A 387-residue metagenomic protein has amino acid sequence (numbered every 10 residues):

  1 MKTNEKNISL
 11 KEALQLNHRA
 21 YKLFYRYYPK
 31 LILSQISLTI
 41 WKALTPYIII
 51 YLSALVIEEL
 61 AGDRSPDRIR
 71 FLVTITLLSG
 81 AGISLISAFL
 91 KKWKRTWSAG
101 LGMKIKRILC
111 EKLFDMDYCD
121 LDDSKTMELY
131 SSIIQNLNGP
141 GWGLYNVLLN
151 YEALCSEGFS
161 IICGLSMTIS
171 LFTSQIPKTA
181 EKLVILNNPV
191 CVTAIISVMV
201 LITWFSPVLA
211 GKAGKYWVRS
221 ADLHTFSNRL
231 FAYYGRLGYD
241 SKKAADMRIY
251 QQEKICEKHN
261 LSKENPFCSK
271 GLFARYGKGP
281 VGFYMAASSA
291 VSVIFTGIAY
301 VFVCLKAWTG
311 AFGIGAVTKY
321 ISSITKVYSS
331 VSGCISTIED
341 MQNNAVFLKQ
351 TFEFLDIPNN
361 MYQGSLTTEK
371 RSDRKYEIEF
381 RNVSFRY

Functional and structural regions predicted by a protein language model:
M1-H18, A99-Y145, F226-A274, A345-P358 (+1 more regions): Extended non-transmembrane interhelical loops and adjacent amphipathic helices of multipass membrane proteins
M1-T45, R64-L72, L90-K94, T126-I162 (+3 more regions): Membrane-integrated ABC transporters
L33-I86, S160-G214, L305, T309-I314: Transmembrane helix-loop-helix hairpins at lipid-water interfaces of multipass membrane proteins, especially the type-1
I49-V56, L90, K94, L109 (+6 more regions): Hydrophobic/aromatic residues in alpha-helical transmembrane segments
S53-I57, L113, A213, W217 (+4 more regions): Hydrophobic alpha-helical interface/terminus motif in multipass membrane transporters
A88-L101, S206-F226, G333-V346: Juxtamembrane/interface segments at transmembrane-helix termini
A299, T318-I357: Cytosolic ends of transmembrane helices, especially the final helix of ABC transmembrane type-1 domains
N382-R386: Conserved A-loop
